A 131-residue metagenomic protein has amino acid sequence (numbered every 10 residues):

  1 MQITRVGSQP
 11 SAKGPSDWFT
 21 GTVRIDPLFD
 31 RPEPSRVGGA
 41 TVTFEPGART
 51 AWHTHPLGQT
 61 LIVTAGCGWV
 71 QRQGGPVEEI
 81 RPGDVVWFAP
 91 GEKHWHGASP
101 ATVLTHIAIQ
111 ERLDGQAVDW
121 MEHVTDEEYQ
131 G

Functional and structural regions predicted by a protein language model:
M1-V37, A117-G131: A short, N-terminal "cap"/entry segment at the start of jelly-roll beta-barrel domains of the cupin/DSBH fold
R24-P27, G38-H55, P90: Conserved short histidine dyad/triad with adjacent acidic residue
D30, T54, I62, I80-P82 (+1 more regions): Conserved strand-loop elements at the edges of beta-sheets that form or border functional pockets
T41-E45, T54-V70, I109-R112: Short, conserved beta-strand element in jelly-roll/cupin
T50-W52, V70-Q71, F88, K93-P100: Short beta-strand His + acidic residue motifs that chelate non-heme Fe in jelly-roll/DSBH and cupin folds
T60, W87, A101-M121: A short hydrophobic beta-strand segment most commonly corresponding to one strand of the jelly-roll/cupin
G74-G91: Short acidic-glycine-tyrosine-enriched beta hairpin
